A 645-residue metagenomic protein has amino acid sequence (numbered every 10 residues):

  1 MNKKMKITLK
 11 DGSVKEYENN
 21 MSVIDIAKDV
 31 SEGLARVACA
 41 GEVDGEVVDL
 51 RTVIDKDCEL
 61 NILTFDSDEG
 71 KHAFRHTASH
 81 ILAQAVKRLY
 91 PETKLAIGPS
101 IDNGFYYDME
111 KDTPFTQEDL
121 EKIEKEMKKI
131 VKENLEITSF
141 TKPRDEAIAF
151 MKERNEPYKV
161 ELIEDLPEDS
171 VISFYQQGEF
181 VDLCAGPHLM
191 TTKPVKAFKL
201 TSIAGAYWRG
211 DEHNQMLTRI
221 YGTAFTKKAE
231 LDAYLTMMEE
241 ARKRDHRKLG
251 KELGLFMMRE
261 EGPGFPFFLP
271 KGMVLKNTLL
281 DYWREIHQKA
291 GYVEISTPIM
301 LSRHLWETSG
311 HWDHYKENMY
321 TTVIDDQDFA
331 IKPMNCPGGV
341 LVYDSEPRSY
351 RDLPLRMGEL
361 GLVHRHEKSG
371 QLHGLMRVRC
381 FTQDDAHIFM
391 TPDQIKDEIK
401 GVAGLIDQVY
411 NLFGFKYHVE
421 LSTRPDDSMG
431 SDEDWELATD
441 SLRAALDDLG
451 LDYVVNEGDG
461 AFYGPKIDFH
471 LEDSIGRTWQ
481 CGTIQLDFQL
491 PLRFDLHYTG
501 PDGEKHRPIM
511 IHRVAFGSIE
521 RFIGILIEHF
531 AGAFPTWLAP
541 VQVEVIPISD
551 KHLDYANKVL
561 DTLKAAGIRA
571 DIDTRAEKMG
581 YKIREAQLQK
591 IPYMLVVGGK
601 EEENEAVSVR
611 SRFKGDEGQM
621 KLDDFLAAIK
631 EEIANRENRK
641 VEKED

Functional and structural regions predicted by a protein language model:
M1-A96, I101-D645: NTP/phosphate- and nucleic-acid-binding module
